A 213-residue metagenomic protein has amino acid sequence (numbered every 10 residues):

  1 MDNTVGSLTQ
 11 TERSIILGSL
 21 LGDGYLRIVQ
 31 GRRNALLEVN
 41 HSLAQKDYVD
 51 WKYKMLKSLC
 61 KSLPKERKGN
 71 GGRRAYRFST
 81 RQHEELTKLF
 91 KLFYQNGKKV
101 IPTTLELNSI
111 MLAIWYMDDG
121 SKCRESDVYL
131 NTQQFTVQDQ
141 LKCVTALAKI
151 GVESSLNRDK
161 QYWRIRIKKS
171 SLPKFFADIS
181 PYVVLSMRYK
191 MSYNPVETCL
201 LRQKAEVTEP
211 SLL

Functional and structural regions predicted by a protein language model:
M1-L213: Internal intein/HINT superfamily modules and their associated LAGLIDADG
